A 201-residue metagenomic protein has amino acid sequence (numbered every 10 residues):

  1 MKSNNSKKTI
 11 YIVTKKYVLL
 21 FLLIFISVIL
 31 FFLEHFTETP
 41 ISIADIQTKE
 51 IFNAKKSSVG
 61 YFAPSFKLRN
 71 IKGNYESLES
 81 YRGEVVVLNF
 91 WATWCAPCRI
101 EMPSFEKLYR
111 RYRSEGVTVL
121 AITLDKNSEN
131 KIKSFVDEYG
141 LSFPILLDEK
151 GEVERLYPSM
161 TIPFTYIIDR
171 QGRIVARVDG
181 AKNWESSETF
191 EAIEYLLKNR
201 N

Functional and structural regions predicted by a protein language model:
M1-F62: N-terminal targeting signals for export/organelle localization
G60, S65-V86, Y112: A short beta-strand-turn-helix
R82, F90-K107: Conserved redox-active cysteine motifs that mediate thiol-disulfide chemistry, especially di-cysteine Cys-X(1-2)-Cys
E84-V86, T118, P144: Structural signature of beta-strand start/N-cap positions in the alpha/beta core of ABC transporter nucleotide-binding
V87-N89, A121-T123, I167: Hydrophobic beta-strand core positions in alpha/beta domains
R99-Y139, E149-L156: Structural microenvironment flanking redox-active thiols in thiol-disulfide oxidoreductases
S134-S142, D148-Y195: Thiol/disulfide oxidoreductase modules built on the thioredoxin-like
